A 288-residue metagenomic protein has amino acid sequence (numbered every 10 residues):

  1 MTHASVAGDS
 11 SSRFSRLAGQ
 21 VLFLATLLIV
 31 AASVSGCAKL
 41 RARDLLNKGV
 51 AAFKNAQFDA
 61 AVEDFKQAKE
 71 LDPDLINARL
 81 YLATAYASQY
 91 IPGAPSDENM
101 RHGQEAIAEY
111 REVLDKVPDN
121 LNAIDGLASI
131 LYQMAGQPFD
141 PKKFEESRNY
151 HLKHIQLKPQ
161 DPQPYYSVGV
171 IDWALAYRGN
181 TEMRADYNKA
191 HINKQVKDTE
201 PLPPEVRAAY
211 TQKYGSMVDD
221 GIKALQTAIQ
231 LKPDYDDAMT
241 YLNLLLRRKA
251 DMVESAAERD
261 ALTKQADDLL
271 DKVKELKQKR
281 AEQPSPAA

Functional and structural regions predicted by a protein language model:
S33-G36: C-terminal motif of bacterial Sec signal peptides marking the signal peptidase cleavage site
A38-L40: Bacterial signal peptide processing site
A42, D59, A87-E112, Y132-N149 (+2 more regions): Short coil/linker segments at helix-helix boundaries
R43-Q67, L71, P92-A94, R207: Alpha-helical segment of the N-proximal tetratricopeptide repeat
